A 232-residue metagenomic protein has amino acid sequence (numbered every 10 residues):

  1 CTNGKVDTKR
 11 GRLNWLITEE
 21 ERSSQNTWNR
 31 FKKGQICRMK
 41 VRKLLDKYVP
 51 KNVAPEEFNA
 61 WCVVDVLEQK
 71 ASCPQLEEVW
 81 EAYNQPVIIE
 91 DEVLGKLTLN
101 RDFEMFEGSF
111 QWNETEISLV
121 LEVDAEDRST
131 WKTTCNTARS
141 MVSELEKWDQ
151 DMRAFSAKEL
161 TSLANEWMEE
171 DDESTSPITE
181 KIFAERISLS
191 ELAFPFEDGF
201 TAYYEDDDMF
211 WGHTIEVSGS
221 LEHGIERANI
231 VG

Functional and structural regions predicted by a protein language model:
C1-E20: OB-fold (S1/OB) nucleic-acid-binding surfaces
V6, W112-E116, F210: Glycine-centered tight beta-turn/hairpin loop motif at sheet-sheet or coil-to-beta transitions
E20-K40: Short nucleic-acid-contacting surface segments enriched for D/E, G, S/T with interspersed K/R
S24, E68-L163: N-terminal "domain-start" segment
I36, M105-E107, E116-S118, G199 (+1 more regions): Broad gene-expression machinery/nucleic-acid interaction feature
K40-V79: OB-fold/S1-family single-stranded nucleic acid-binding modules
M152-P195: Compact soluble domain cores
E180-G232: C-terminal structured interaction module
